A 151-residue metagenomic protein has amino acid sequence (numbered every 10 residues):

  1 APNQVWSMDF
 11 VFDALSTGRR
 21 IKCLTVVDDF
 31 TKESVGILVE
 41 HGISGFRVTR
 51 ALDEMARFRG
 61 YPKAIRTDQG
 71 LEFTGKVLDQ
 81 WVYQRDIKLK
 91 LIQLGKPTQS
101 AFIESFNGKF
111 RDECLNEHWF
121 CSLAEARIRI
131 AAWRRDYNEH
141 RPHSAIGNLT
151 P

Functional and structural regions predicted by a protein language model:
A1-P151: Charged DNA-binding/catalytic regions of mobile-element recombinases
